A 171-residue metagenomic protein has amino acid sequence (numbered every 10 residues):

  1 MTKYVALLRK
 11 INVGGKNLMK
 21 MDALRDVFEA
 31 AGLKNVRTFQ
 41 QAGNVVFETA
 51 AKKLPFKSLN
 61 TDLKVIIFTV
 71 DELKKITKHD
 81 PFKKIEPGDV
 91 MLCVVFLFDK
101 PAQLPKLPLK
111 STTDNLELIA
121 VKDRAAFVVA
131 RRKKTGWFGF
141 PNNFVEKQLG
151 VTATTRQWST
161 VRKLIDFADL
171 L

Functional and structural regions predicted by a protein language model:
T2-A42, V46-L171: Surface-exposed, charge/polar-rich loops and edge strands
